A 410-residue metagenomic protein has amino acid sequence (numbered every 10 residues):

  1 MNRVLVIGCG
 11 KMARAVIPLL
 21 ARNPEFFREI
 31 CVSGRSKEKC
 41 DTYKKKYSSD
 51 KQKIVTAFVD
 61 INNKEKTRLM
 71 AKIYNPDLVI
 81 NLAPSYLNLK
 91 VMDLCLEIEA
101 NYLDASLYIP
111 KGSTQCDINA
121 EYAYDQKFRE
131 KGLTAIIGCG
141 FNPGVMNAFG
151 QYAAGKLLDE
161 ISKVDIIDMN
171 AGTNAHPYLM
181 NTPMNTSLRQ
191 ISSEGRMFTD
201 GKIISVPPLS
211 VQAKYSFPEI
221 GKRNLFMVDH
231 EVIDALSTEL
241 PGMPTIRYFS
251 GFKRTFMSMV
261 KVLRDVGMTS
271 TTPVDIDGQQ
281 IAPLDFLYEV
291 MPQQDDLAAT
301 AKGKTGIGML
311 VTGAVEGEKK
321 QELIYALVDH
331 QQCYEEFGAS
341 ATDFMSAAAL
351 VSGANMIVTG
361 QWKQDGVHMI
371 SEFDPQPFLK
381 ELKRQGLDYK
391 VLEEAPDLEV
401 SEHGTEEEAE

Functional and structural regions predicted by a protein language model:
M12-A15: Hydrophobic/small residue at the entry helix of a nucleotide-binding pocket
S36-K39: Helix N-cap at the beta1-alpha1 junction of Rossmann-like dinucleotide-binding domains, i.e., the first residues
S49-N63: Rossmann-fold cofactor-recognition segment
I61-Y74, L87: Conserved Rossmann-fold cofactor-binding substructure of NAD(P)-dependent oxidoreductases
A71, D77-N81, Y102-L103: N-terminal Rossmann-like NAD(P) cofactor-binding module of classical short-chain dehydrogenase/reductase
S106-L133: Rossmann-fold NAD(P)-binding glycine/threonine-rich loop
G155-E410: C-terminal catalytic/substrate-binding lobe primarily of soluble NAD(P)-dependent oxidoreductases
